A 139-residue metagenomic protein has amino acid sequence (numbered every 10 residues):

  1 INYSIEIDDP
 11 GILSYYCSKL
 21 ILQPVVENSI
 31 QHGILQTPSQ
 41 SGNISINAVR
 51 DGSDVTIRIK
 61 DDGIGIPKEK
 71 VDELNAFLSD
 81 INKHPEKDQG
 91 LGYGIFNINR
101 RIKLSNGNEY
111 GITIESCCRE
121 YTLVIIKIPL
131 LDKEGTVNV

Functional and structural regions predicted by a protein language model:
N2-L13: Conserved catalytic submotifs in the C-terminal HATPase_c
S4, S45, G111-E115: Short beta-strand patches within cytosolic ATPase/nucleotide-binding catalytic cores
Y16-C17, I21, D54: Two-component histidine kinase catalytic core, primarily the HATPase_c
K19-S39, N99-R101: Conserved ATP-binding N-box helix of the HATPase_c
Q40, V55-I57, G65-K70, A76-V139: Flexible, glycine-/charge-rich segments associated with ATP-binding catalytic modules
Q40-A48: A conserved short beta-strand within the histidine kinase catalytic ATPase domain
N47-D51, C117: Short beta-strand micro-motifs enriched in acidic
D61: Acidic ATP/Mg2+-coordinating residue in the GHKL
